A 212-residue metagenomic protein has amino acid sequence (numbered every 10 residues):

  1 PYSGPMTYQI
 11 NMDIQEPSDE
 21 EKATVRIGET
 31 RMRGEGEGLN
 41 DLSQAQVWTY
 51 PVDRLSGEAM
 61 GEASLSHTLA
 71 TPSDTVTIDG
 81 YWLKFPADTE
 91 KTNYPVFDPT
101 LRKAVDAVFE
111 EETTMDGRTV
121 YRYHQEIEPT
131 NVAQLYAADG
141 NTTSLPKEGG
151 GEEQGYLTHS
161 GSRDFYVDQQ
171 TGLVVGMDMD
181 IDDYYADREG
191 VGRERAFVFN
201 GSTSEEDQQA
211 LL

Functional and structural regions predicted by a protein language model:
P1-D88, G192-R193, E205-L212: Extracellular or lumenal secretory-pathway regions
M12-I14, Y123-Q125, A196: Short beta-strand element of the conserved SAM-dependent methyltransferase core
V25, V47, V52, L65 (+10 more regions): Extended aliphatic helical segments
R26, R31-R33, R54, R102 (+5 more regions): Arginine residue identity/basic-tract feature
W82-Y184: Membrane-proximal low-complexity regions enriched in glycine and acidic/polar residues
V167-L211: Extended, hydrophilic extramembrane loops/domains of integral membrane proteins
